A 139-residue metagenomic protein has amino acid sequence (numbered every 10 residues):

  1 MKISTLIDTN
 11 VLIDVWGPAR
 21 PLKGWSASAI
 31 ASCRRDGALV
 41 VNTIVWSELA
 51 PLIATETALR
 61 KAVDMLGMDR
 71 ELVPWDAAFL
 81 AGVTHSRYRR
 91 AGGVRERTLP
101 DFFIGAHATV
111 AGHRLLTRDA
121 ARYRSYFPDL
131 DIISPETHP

Functional and structural regions predicted by a protein language model:
M1-V41, P51-K61, I133, P139: Short, well-structured N-terminal submotif of metal-dependent ribonuclease cores
K2-S4, A31, G105-P139: Acidic, PIN/NYN-like endoribonuclease modules and their adjacent C-terminal/linker elements
I3, D69-R118: Active-site neighborhoods of divalent-metal-dependent phosphate/nucleic-acid chemistry enzymes
V11, V45, A77, F103-I104 (+1 more regions): Alpha-helix capping/helix-boundary segments
R34, D64, T109: Anion (oxyanion) recognition and catalysis
T43, L72-P74, E136: Residues at the C-termini of beta-strands that transition into short coil/loop
E48-L49, L80, S125-Y126: Phosphate- and divalent-cation-binding pockets in alpha/beta enzyme and binding domains that engage nucleotide-derived
A54-D76: Active-site-proximal, substrate-binding regions of enzyme catalytic domains and RNA-binding/basic surfaces
